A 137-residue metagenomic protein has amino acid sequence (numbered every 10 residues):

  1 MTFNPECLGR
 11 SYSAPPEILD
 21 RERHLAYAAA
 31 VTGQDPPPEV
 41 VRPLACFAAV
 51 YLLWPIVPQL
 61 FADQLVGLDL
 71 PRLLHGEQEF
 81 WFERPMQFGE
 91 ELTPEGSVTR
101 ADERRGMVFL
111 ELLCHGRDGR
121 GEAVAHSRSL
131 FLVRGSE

Functional and structural regions predicted by a protein language model:
M1-E77: Hot-dog-fold acyl-thioester-processing enzymes
M1-F3, F82-E137: HotDog/MaoC-like acyl-thioester-processing domains
